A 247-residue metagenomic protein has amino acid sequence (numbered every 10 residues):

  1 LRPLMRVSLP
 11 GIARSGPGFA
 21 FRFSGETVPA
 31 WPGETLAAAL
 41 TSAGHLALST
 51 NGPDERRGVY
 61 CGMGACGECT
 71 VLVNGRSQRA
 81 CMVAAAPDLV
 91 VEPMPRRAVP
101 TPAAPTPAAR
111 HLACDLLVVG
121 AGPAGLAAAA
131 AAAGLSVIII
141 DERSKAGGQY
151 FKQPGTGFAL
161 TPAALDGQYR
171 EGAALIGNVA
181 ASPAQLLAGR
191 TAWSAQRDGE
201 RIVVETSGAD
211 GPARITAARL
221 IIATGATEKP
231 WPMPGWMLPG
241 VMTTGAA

Functional and structural regions predicted by a protein language model:
R2-I12, G52, V59, E68-A131 (+3 more regions): Fe-S ferredoxin-like electron-transfer domains and their immediately adjacent linker/connector regions across
R2-P17, L36-A38, S42, A47-T50: Terminal leader/tail segments of proteins
I12-F19, M63-C69, Q196-I202: A short, compositionally biased
E26-E34: Short, contiguous acidic and Ser/Thr-rich linear segments
L36-N74: A basic, amphipathic helix-loop patch mediating RNA/tRNA/ribosome contacts
A39, G148, P230-P232: Short helix/loop capping segments that flank catalytic or ligand/cofactor-binding pockets
D54, R76-C114, E171-A247: FAD-binding core/adjacent interface of flavoenzyme oxidoreductases
C114, A121-A174, N178: Beta1-alpha1 glycine-rich phosphate/pyrophosphate-binding loop at the start of Rossmann-like nucleotide-binding domains
